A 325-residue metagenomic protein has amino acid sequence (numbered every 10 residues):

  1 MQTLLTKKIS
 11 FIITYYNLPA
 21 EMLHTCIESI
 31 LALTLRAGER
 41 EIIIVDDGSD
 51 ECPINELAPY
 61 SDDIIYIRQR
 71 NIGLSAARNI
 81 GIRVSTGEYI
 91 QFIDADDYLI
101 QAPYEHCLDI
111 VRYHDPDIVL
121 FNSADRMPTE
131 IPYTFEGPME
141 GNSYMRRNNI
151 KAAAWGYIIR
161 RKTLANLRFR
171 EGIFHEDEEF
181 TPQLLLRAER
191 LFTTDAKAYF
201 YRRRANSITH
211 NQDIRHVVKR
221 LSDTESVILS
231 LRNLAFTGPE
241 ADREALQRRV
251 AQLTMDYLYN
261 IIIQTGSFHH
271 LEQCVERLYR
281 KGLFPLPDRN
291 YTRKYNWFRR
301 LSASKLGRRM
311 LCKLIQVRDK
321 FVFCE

Functional and structural regions predicted by a protein language model:
K8-S10, S29, E41, E179: Cell-envelope/extracellular polymer assembly enzymes that use nucleotide-activated donors
I13, L18-L33: Short, well-formed alpha-helical segments that are part of the catalytic scaffolds of diverse glycosyltransferases
T14, L74-S75, N79, A95-T193 (+1 more regions): Donor-binding/catalytic cores of nucleotide-activated saccharide and glycerol-phosphate transferases/polymerases
I27-R68: Acidic donor-binding segment of Leloir-type glycosyltransferases
D47, I93-A95: Active-site acidic Asp-centered loop
I90: Short aromatic/hydrophobic "clamp" motif used to bind/position activated sugar donors
A198-A205, N211-A241, N260-L283: Catalytic core of nucleotide-sugar-dependent glycosyltransferases
I263-E325: Membrane-interface aromatic/basic loop that binds lipid-linked glycans or pyrophosphate carriers, typified by
